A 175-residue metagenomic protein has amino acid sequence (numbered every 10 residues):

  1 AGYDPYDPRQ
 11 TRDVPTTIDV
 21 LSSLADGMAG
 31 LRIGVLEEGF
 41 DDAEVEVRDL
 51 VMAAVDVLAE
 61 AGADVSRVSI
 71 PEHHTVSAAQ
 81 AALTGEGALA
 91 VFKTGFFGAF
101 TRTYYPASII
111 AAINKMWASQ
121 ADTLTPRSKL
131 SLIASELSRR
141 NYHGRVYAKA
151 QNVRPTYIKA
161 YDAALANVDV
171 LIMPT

Functional and structural regions predicted by a protein language model:
G2-T175: Amidase signature
